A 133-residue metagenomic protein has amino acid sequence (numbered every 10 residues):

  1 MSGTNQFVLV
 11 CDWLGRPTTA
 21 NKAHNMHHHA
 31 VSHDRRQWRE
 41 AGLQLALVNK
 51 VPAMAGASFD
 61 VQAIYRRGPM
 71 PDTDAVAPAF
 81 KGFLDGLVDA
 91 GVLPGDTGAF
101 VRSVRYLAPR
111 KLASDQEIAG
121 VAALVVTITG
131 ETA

Functional and structural regions predicted by a protein language model:
M1-A133: Catalytic phosphate/metal-binding cores of nucleic-acid and nucleotide-processing enzymes, i.e., regions that mediate
